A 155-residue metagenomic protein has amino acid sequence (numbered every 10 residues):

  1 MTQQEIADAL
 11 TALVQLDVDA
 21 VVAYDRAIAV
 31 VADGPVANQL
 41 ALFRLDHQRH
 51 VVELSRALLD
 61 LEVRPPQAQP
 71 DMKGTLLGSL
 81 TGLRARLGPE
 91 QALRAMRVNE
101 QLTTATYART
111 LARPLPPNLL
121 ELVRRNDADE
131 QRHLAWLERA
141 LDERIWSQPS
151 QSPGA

Functional and structural regions predicted by a protein language model:
M1-A155: Iron-associated oxidoreductase/ferritin-like identity signal
